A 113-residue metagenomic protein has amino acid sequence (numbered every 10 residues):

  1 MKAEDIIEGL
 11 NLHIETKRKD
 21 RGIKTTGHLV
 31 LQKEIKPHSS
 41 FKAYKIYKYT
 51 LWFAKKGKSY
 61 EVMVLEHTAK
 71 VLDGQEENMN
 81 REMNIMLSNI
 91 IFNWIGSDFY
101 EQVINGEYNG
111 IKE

Functional and structural regions predicted by a protein language model:
M1, I104-E113: Short intrinsically disordered terminal tails
K2-A3, K58, F99, E107: Generic short amphipathic/hydrophobic targeting helices enriched at N-termini, encompassing Sec-type signal peptides
K2-T25: Negatively charged, low-complexity tracts enriched in Asp/Glu with abundant Ser/Thr
E8, E15, F92, G96 (+2 more regions): Generic surface-pattern signal
N11, L29-Q32, N105: A structural signal for short, hydrophobic beta-strand segments that form beta-sheets in beta-rich/all-beta domains
D20-Y100: Acidic, low-complexity, intrinsically disordered interaction modules
